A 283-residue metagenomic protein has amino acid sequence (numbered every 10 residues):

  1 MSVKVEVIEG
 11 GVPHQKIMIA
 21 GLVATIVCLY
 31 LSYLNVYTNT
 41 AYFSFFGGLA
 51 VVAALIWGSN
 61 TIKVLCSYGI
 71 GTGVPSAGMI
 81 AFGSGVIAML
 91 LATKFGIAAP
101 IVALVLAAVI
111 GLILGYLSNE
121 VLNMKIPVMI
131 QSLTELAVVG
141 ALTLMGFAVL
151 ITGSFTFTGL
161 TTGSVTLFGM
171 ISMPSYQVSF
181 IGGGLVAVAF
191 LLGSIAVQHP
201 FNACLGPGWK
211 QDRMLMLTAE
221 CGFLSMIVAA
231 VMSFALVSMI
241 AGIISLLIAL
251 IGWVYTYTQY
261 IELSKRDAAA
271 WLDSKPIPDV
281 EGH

Functional and structural regions predicted by a protein language model:
M1-E6, G47-L65: Hydrophobic, membrane-facing alpha-helical anchors
V3-L22, Y68-G78, E120-V149, A203-G222 (+1 more regions): Cytoplasm-facing juxtamembrane segments at the starts of transmembrane helices in multi-pass membrane proteins
G11-P13, L29-L49, I62-T72, A88-A108 (+4 more regions): Membrane-helix interface and helix-disruption motif detector
F46-I56, L106-Y116, Q177-H199: Generic alpha-helical transmembrane segments
I80-M89, L106-Y116, L133-F157, G183-L185 (+2 more regions): Alpha-helical transmembrane segments of multi-pass integral membrane proteins
V109-I113, G183-G193, I227, V237-I261: Alpha-helical membrane-embedded segments
V121-K125, F157, S194-L205, S238-A241 (+1 more regions): Juxtamembrane/interface segments at transmembrane-helix termini
D212, E262-H283: Short, highly charged, low-complexity non-transmembrane loops/tails of multi-pass membrane proteins
